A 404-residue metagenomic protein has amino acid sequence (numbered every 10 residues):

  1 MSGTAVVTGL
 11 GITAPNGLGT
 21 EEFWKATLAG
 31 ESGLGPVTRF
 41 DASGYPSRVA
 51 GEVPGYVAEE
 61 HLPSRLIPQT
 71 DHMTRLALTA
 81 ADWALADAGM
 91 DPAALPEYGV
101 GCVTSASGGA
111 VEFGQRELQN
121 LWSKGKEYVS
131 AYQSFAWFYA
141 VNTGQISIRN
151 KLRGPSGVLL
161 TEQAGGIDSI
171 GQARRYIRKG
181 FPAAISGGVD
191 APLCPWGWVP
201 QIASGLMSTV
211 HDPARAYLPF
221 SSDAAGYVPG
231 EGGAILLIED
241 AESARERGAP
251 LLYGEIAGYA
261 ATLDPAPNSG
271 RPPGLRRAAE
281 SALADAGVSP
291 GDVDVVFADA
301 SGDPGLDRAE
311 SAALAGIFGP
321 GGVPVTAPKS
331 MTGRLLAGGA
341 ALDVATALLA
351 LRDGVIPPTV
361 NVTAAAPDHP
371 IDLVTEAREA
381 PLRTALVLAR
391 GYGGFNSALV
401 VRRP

Functional and structural regions predicted by a protein language model:
M1-L66, A88, E242-A257, A345-V360 (+2 more regions): ACP-dependent fatty acid/polyketide chain-elongation machinery
M1-V7, P92-E97, V288-D292, H369-P404: Flexible, low-complexity linker/loop segments at domain and module junctions
T4-T8, E31-G35, D212-A286, D294-V295: Condensing-enzyme catalytic core mediating Claisen C-C bond formation in acyl metabolism
V6-V7, E22-W24, L28-T161, V189-W198 (+1 more regions): Conserved beta-ketoacyl condensing-enzyme motif
E21-A26, V111-K126, I177-R178, W198-H211 (+3 more regions): A glycine- and small-aliphatic-rich helix-loop capping segment at beta-alpha/alpha-beta transitions that lines
A77-G89, Y139-N142, S147-N150, P155-V189 (+4 more regions): Active-site-proximal alpha-helical scaffold in enzymes
S123-S130, G171-R175, A191-E246, I371 (+1 more regions): Glycine-/small-residue-rich "gating" segment that lines the acyl/pantetheine channel and substrate pocket
F181-S204, S208-A225, Y259-P272, A298-R308 (+1 more regions): Acyl-CoA/ACP chain-elongation machinery
